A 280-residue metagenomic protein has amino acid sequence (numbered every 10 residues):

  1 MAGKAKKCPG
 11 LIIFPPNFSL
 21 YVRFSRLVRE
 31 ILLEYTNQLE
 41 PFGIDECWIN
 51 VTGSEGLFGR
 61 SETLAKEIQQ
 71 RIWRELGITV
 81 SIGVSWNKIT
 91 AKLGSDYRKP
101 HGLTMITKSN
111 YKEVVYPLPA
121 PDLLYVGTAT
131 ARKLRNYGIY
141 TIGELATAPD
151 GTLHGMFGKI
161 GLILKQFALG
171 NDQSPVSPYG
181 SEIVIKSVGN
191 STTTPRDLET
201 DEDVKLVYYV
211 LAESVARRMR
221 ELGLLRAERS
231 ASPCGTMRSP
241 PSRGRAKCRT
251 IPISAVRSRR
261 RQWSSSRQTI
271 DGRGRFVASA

Functional and structural regions predicted by a protein language model:
M1-Q166, Q173, Y179: Gly/Gly-Pro- and Ser/Thr-rich, intrinsically disordered tail segments characteristic of DNA damage-repair and tolerance
G10, T130-F276: DNA-contacting surface of Y-family translesion DNA polymerases
F42-E46, S85-K88, L225-R229, G274-A278: Short Gly/Ser/Thr- and Asp/Glu-enriched loop/turn motifs at secondary-structure junctions
V80, H101, E228-S230, S279: Change "...and in nucleic-acid phosphodiester-cleaving endonucleases..." to "...and in nucleic-acid processing enzymes
